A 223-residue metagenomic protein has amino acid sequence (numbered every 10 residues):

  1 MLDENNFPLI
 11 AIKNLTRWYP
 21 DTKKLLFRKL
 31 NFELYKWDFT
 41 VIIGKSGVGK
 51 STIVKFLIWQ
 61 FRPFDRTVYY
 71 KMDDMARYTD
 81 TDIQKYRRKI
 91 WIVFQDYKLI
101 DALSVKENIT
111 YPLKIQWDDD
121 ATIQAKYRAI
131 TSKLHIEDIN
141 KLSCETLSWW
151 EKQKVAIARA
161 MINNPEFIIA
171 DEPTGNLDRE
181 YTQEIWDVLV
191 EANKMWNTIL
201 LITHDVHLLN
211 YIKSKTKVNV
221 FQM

Functional and structural regions predicted by a protein language model:
I58: Helix-to-loop junction immediately C-terminal to a conserved catalytic motif
R66-M75: Conserved ABC transporter NBD signature motif
D74, A121-I139: Conserved ABC ATPase "signature" region
S143-E151: Conserved ABC ATPase signature
I157: Hydrophobic anchor residue at the start of the ABC signature
N164: Conserved catalytic motifs of ABC-family nucleotide-binding domains
I168-D171: Catalytic Walker B motif of ABC-type/P-loop ATPase nucleotide-binding domains
